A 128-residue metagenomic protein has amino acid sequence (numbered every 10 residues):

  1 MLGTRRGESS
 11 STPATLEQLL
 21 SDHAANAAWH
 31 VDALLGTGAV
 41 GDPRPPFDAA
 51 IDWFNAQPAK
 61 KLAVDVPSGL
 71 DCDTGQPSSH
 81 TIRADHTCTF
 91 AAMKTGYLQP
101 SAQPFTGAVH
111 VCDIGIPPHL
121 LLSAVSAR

Functional and structural regions predicted by a protein language model:
M1-H30, L35, A39-P45: A cross-family phosphate/adenosyl-ligand binding-site feature
A27-R128: YjeF_N-associated NAD(P)HX repair module
